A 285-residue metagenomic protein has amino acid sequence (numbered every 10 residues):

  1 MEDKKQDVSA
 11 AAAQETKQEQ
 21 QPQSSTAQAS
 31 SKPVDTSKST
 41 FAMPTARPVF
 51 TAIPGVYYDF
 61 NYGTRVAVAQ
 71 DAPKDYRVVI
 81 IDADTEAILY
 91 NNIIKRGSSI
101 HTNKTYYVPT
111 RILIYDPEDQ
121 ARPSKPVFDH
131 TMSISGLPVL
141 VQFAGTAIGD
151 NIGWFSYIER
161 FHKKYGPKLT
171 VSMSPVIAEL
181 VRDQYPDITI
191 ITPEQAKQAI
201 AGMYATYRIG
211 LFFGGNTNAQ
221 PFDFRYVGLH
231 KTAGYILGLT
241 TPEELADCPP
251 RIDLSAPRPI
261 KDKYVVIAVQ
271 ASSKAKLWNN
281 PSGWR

Functional and structural regions predicted by a protein language model:
E2-R285: Catalytic machinery of carbohydrate-active enzymes, primarily nucleotide-sugar-dependent glycosyltransferases
